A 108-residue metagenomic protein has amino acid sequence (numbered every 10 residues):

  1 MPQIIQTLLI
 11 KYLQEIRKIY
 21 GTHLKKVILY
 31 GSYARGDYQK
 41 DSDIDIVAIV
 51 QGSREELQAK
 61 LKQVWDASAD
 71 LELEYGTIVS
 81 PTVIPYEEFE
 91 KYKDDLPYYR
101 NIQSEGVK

Functional and structural regions predicted by a protein language model:
M1-L24, R35-K40, Q51-K108: Catalytic core of pol beta-like nucleotidyltransferases
S32: P-loop (Walker A) phosphate-binding loop of NTP-binding proteins
I44-A48: Short beta-strand->loop micro-motif that forms the acidic, two-metal-ion catalytic signature in nucleotide-processing
